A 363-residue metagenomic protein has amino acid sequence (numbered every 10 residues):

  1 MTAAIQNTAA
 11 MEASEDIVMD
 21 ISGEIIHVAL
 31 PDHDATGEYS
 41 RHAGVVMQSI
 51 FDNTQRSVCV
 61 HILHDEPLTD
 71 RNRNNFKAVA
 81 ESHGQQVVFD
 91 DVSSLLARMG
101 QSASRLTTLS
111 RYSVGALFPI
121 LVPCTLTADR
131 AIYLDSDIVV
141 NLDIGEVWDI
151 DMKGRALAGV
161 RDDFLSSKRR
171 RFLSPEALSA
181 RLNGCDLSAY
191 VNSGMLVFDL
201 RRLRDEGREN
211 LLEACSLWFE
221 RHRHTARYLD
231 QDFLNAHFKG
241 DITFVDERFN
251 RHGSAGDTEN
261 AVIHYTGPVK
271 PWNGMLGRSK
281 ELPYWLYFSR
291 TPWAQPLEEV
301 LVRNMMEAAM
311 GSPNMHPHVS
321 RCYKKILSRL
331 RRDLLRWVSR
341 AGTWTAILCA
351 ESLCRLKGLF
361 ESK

Functional and structural regions predicted by a protein language model:
M1-A35, H42-V46, Q55-R56, I62 (+2 more regions): A glycosyltransferase accessory/donor-loop signature
C59-E66, G159-R161: Short internal beta-strands
P67-R73, S167-K168: Short, charged/polar "capping" segments at the starts of alpha-helices and the immediately preceding loops
V79-C124: Active-site-proximal specificity loops/subdomain of glycosyltransferases
F89, L95, G115-R170, V197-F198 (+1 more regions): GT-A fold catalytic core of metal-dependent nucleotide-sugar glycosyltransferases, centered on the diacidic
G100-R111, F172-P175, E259-H264: Short, surface-exposed amphipathic charged segments that create phosphate/polyanion-binding patches used for binding
S110-Y112, C185-S188, R223-T225: Short Gly/Pro-enriched turn/cap motifs at secondary-structure boundaries
A158-L182, W285, T291-P292, R321-C322 (+1 more regions): A short, conserved beta-to-alpha structural element at the edge of catalytic cores that scaffolds binding
